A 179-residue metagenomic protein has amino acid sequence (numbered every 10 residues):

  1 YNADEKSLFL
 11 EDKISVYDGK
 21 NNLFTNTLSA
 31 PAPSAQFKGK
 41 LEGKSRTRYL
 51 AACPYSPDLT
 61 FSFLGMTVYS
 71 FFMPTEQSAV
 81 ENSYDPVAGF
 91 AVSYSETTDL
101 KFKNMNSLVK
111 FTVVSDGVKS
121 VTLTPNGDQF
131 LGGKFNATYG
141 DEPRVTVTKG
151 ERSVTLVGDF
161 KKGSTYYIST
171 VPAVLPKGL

Functional and structural regions predicted by a protein language model:
Y1-L179: Sec-type signal peptide cleavage vicinity
